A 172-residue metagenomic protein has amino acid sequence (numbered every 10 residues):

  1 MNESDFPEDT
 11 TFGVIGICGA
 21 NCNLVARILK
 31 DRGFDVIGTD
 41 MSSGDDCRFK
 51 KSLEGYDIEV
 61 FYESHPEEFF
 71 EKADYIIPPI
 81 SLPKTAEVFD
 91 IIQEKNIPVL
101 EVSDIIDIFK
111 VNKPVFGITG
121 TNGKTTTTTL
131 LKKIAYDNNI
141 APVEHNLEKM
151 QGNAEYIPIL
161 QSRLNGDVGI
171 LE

Functional and structural regions predicted by a protein language model:
M1-I105, N165, E172: N-terminal leader/targeting and accessory segments in enzymes
P7, D31, E68-F69, I80 (+1 more regions): Phosphate-binding loop of NTP-binding sites
